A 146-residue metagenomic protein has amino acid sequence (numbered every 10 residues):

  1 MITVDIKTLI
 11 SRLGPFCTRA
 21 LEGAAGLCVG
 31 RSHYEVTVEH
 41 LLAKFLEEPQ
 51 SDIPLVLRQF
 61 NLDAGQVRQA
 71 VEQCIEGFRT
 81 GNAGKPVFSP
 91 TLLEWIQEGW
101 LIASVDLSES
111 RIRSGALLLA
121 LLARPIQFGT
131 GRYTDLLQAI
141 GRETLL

Functional and structural regions predicted by a protein language model:
M1-L146: Histone-fold recognition with a strong bias for associated Lys/Arg-rich disordered tails
